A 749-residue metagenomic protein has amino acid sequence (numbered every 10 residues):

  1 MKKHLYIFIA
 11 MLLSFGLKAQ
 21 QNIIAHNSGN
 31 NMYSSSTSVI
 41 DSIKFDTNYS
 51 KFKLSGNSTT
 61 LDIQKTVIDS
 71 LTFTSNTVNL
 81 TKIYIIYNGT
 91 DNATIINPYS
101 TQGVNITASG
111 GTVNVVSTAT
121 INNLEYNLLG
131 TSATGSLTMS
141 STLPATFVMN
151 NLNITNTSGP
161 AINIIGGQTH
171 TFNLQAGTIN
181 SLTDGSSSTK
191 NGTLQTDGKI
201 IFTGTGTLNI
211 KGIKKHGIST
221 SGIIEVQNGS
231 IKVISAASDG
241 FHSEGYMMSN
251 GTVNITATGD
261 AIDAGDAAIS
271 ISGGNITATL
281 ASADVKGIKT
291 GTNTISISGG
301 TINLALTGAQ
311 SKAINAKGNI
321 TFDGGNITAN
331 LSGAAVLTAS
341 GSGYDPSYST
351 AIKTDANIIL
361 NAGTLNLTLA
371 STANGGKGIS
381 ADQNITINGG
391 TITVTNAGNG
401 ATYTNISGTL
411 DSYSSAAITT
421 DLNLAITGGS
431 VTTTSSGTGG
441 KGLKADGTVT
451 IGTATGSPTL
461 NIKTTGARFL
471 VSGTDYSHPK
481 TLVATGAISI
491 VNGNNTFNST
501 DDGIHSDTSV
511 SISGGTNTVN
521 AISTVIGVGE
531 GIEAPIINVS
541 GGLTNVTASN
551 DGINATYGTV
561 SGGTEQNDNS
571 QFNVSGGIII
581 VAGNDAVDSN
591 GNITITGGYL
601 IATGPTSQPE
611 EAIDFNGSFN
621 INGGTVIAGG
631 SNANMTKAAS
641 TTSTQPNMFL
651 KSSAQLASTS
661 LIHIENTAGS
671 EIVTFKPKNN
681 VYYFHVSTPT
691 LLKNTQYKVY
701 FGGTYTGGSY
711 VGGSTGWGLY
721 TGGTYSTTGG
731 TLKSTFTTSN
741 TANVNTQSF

Functional and structural regions predicted by a protein language model:
M1-N22: Bacterial Sec-dependent N-terminal signal peptides
Q20-I23, N48-K51, I121-L128: Short, hydrophobic/aromatic-rich segments at coil-to-beta transitions
Q21-H26, S50-L54, S660-E665, Y697: Short polybasic amphipathic segments
Q21-S35, I40: Short N-terminal segments immediately surrounding and downstream of signal-peptide cleavage
N30-S34, T59-T60, A668-K676: Surface-exposed loop/edge segments in extracytoplasmic proteins
T37, Q64-V67: Residue-level hotspots within well-ordered secondary structure
T77-F749: A composition-driven surface/loop motif
